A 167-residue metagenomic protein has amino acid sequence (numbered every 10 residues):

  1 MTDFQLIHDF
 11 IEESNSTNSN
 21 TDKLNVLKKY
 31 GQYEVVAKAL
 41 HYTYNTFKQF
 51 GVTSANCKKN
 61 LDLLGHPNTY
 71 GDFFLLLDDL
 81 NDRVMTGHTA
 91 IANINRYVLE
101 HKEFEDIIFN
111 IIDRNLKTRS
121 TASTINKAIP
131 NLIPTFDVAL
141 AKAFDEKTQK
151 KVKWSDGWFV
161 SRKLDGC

Functional and structural regions predicted by a protein language model:
M1-C167: N-terminal nucleic-acid-engaging modules of covalent nucleotidyltransferase systems
